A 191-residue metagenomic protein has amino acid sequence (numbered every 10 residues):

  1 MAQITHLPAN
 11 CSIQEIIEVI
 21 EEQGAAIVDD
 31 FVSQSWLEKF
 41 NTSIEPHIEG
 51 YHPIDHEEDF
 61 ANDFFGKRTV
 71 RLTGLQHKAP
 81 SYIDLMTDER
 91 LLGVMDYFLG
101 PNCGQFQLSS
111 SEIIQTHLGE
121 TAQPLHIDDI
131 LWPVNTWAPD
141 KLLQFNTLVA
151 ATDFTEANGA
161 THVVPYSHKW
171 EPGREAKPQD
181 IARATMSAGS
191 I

Functional and structural regions predicted by a protein language model:
A2-Q23, V28-P133: Non-heme Fe(II)-dependent double-stranded beta-helix
G93, E120-A188: Catalytic core of non-heme Fe(II) oxygenases with the double-stranded beta-helix
